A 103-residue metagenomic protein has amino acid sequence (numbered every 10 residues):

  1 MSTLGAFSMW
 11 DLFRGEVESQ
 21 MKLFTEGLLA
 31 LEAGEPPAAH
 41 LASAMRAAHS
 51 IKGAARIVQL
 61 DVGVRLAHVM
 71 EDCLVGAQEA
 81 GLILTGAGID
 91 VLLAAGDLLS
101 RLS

Functional and structural regions predicted by a protein language model:
M1-S103: N-terminal assembly/transducer modules of large multi-domain enzymes, emphasizing dimerization/partner-binding
